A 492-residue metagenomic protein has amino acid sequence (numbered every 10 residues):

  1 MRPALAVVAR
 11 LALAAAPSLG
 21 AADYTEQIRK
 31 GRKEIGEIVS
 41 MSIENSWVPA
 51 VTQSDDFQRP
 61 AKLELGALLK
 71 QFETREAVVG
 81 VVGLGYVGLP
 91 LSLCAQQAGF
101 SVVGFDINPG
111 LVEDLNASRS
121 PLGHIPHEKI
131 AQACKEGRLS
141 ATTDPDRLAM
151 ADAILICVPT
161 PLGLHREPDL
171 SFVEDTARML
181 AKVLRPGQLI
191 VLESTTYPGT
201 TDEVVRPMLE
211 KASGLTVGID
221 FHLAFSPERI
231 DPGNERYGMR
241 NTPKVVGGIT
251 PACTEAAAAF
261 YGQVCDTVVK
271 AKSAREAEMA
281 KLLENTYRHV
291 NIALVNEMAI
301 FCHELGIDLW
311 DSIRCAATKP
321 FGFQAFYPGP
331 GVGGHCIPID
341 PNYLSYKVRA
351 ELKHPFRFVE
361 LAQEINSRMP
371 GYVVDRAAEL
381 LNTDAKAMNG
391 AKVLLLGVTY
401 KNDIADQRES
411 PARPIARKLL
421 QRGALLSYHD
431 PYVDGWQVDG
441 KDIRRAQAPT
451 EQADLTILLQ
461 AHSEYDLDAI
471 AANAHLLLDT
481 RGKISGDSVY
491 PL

Functional and structural regions predicted by a protein language model:
L5, L11-L13, L19: Leucine-biased recognition of intrinsically disordered, low-complexity hydrophobic segments
L5, Y24-I28, S42: Coiled-coil-like amphipathic alpha-helices with heptad-repeat character
A6, A14, K33-G36, S485: General helical structural elements
R10, D23-E37: Short, low-complexity, charge-dense intrinsically disordered segments
A16-L19, E26-K30, G99, G423: Generic alpha-helical structural signal
V39-L492: Structural/interface elements that position substrates and couple domains in central-metabolism enzymes
